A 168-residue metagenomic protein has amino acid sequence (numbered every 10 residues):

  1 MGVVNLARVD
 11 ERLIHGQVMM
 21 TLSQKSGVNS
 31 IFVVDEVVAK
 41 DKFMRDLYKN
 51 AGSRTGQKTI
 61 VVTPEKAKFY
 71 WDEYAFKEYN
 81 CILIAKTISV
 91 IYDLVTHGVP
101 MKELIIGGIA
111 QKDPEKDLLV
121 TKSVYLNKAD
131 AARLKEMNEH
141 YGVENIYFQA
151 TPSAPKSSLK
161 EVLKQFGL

Functional and structural regions predicted by a protein language model:
G2-K58: Long, hydrophobic N-terminal alpha-helical segment
V3-A7, N29-F32, K58-I60, N80-L83 (+2 more regions): Structural motif
D10-I14, T63, L126-N127: A general structural motif
M19-M20, I91, L134: Generic hydrophobic/aromatic pocket-lining and core-packing "Φ" positions
K25, K49, S53, Y79-N80 (+3 more regions): NTP/phosphate- and nucleic-acid-binding module
D35-V38, V62-K66, I88, G108-Q111 (+1 more regions): Short, ordered loop/turn segments at secondary-structure junctions
K58-G107: Ordered, amphipathic secondary-structure segments that act as subunit-interaction surfaces in large macromolecular
H97, K102-L168: Glycine-rich, aromatic-bearing surface loops/beta-hairpins
